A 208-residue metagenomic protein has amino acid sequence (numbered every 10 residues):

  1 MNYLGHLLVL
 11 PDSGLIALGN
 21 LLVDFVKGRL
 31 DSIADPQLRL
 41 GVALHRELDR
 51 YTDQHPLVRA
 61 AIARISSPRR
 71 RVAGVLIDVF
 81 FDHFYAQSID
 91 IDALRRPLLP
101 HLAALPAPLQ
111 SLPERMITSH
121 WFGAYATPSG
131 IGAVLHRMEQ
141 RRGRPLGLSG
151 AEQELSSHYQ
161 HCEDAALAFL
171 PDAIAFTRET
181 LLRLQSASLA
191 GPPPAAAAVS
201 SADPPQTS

Functional and structural regions predicted by a protein language model:
M1-S208: N-terminal leader/auxiliary helical segments
